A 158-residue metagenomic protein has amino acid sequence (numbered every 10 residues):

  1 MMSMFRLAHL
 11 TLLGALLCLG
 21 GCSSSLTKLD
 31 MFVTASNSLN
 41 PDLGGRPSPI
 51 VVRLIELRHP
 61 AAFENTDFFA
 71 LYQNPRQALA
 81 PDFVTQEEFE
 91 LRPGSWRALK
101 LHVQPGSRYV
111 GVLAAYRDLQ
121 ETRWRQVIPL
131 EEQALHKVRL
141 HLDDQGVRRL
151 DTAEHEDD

Functional and structural regions predicted by a protein language model:
M1-T11: Bacterial N-terminal signal peptides that target proteins for export
C18-G21: C-terminal motif of bacterial Sec signal peptides marking the signal peptidase cleavage site
S23-L26: Bacterial signal peptide processing site
V33-G44: Short amphipathic, basic-aromatic surface patches that mediate peripheral association with negatively charged
S36-S38, I128-D158: Extracellular beta-sheet/turn segments enriched in Thr/Pro/Gly and aliphatic residues
D42-Y72: Post-signal-peptide N-terminal segment of Sec-exported extracytoplasmic proteins
T66-V103: Tryptophan-paired
S107-R117: A short, solvent-exposed beta-strand micro-motif common in secreted/extracellular proteins
